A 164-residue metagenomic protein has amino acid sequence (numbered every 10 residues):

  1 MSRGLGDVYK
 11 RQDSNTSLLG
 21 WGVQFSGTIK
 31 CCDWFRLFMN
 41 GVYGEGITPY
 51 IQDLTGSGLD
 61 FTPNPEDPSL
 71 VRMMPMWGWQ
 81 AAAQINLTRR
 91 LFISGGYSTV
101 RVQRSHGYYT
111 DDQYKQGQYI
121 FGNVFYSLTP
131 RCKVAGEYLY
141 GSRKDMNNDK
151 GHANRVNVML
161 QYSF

Functional and structural regions predicted by a protein language model:
M1-Y9: Single conserved hydrophobic/aromatic residue that forms the stacking wall/gate of nucleotide- or nucleobase-binding
D7, Y43-I47, Y97-Q103, Y140-K144 (+1 more regions): Transmembrane beta-strands of outer-membrane beta-barrel pores
K10-N15, T48-R72, R104-K115, M146-H152: Solvent-exposed loop segments that connect transmembrane elements
W21-F25, W77-A81, Q118-G122, N154-V158: Hydrophobic, lipid-facing positions within transmembrane beta-strands of outer-membrane proteins
S26-K30, N40, A82-Q84, V124-F125 (+1 more regions): Transmembrane beta-barrel domains of outer membrane proteins
W34-L37, R89-I93, Y126-G136: Repeated loop/turn-to-beta-strand initiation elements of outer-membrane beta-barrel proteins
P68-Y109, Q113-Y119: C-terminal structural cap/anchor segments
Y126-L128, G151-F164: Outer-membrane beta-barrel "beta-signal"
